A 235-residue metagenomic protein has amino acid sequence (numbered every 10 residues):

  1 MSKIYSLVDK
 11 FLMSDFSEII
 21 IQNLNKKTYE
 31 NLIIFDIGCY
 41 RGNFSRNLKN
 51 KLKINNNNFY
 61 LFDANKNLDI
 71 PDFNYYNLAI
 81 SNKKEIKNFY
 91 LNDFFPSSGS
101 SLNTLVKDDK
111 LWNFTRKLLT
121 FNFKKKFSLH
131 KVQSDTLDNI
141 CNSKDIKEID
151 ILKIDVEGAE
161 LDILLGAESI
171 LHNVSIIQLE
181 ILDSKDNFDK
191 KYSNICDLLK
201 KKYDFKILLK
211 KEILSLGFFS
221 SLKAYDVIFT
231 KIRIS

Functional and structural regions predicted by a protein language model:
M1-S235: Phosphate/nucleotide-binding beta-alpha loop and adjacent structural elements of enzyme active sites
